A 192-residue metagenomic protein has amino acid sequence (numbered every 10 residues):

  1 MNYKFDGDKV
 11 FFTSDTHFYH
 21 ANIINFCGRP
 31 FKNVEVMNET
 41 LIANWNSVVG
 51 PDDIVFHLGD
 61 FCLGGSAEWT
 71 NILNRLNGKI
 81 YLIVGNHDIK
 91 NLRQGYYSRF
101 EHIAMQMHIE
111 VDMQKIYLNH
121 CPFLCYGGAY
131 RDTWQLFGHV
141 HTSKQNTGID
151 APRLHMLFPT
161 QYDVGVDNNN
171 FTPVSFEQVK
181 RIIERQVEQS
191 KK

Functional and structural regions predicted by a protein language model:
M1-K32, Y162-K192: Acidic, histidine-bearing metal-coordination/catalytic regions of metal-dependent phosphoesterases
N2-G7, F11-T13, F18-V111: Core catalytic region of metal-dependent phosphoesterases/phosphodiesterases, especially metallo-beta-lactamase-like
S98-K191: Conserved beta-sheet core of the metallophosphoesterase superfamily
